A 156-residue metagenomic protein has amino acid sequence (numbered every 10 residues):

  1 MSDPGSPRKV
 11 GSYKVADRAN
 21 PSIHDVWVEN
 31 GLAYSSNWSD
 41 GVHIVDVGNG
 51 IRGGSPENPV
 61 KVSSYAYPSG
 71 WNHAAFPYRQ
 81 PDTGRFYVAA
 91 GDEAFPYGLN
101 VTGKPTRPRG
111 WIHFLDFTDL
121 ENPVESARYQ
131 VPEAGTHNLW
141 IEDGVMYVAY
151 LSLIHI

Functional and structural regions predicted by a protein language model:
M1-H155: Feature marking well-ordered beta-strand scaffolds used for ligand recognition
